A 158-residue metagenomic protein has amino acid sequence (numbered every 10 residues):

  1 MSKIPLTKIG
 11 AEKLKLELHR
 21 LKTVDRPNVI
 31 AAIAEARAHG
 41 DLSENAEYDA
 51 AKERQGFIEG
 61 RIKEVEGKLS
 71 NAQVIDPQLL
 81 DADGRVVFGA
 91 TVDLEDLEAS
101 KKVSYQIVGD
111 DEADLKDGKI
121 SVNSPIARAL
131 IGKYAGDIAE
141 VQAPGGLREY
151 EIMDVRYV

Functional and structural regions predicted by a protein language model:
M1, L16, R37, S43 (+5 more regions): Residue-level signal for pocket-adjacent positions within structured domains
M1-E59, K63: Helix-rich terminal scaffold detector
K15, K52-Q55, K68, E140-Q142 (+1 more regions): Generic alpha-helical hydrophobic packing signal
E59-Q73: Amphipathic alpha-helical coiled-coil segments
I75-Y157: Non-DNA-binding regulatory cores of transcription-related proteins, predominantly C-terminal effector-binding
